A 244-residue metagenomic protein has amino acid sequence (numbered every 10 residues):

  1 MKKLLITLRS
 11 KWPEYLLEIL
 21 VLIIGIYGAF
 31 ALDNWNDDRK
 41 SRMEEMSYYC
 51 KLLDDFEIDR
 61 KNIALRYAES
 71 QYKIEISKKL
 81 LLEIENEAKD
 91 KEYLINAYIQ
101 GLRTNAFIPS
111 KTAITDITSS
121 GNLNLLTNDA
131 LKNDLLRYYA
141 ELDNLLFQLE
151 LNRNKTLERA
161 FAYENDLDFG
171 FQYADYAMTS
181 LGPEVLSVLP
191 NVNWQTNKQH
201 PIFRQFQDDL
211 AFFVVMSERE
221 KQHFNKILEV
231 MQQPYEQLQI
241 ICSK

Functional and structural regions predicted by a protein language model:
M1-P13, N34-K244: Long, hydrophobic alpha-helical segments that serve as membrane-spanning/inserting helices
L16-F30: Hydrophobic membrane-insertion alpha-helices, especially the h-region of bacterial N-terminal signal peptides
